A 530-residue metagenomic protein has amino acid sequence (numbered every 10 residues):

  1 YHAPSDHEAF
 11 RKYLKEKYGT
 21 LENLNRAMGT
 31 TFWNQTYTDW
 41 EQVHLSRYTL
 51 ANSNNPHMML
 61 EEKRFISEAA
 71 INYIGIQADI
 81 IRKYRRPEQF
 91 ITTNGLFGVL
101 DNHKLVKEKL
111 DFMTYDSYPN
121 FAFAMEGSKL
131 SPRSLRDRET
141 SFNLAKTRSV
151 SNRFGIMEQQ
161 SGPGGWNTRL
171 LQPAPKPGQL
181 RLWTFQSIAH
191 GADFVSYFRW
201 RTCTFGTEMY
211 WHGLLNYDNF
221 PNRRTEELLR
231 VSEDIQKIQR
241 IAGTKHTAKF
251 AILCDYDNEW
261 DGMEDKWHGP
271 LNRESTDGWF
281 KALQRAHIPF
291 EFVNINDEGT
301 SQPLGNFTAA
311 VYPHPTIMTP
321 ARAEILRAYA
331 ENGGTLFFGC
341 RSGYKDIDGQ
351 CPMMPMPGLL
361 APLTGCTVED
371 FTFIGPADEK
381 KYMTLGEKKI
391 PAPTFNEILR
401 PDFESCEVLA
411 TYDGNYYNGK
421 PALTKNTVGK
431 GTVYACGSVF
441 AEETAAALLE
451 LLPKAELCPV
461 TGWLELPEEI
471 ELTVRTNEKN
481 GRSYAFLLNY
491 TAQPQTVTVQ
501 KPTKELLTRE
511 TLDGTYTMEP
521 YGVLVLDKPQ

Functional and structural regions predicted by a protein language model:
Y1-F142: Polysaccharide-binding and catalytic clefts of secreted carbohydrate-active enzymes
T36-V43, R47, G75, P87 (+2 more regions): Carbohydrate-binding surfaces of carbohydrate-active enzymes
